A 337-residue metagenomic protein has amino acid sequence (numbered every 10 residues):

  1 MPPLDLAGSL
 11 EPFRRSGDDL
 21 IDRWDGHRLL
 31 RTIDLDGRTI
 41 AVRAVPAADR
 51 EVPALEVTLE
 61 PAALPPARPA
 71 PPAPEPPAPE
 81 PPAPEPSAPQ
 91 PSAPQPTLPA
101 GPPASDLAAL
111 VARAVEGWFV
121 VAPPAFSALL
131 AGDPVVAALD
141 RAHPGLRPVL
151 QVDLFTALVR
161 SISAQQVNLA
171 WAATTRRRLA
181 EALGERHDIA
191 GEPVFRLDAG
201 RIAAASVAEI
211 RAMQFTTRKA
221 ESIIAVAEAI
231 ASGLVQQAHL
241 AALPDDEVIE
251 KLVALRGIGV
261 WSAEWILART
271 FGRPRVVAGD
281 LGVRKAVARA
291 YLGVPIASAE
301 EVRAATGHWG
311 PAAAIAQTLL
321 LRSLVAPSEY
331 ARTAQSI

Functional and structural regions predicted by a protein language model:
M1-I337: HhH-family (HhH-GPD) DNA N-glycosylase catalytic core used in base-excision repair
